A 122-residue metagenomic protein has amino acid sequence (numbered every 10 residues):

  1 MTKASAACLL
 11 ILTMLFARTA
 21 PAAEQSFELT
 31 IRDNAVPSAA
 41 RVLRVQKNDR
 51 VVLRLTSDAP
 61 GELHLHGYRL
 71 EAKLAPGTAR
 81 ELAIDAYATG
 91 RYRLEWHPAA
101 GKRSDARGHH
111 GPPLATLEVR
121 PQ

Functional and structural regions predicted by a protein language model:
M1-C8: Bacterial N-terminal signal peptides that target proteins for export
A17-T19: N-terminal signal peptide c-region/cleavage motif recognized by signal peptidases
A23, E28-L29, L74-Q122: Extracellular/periplasmic metallocenter environments
A23-R50: N-terminal edge beta-strand
D33-V42, L65-Y68, G77-L82: N-terminal post-signal-peptidase region of extra-cytosolic proteins
R41-A59, A79-A88, Y92-R93: Beta-strand cores of secreted/periplasmic/IMS beta-sandwich domains, seen most often in copper-related folds
E62-H64, E95: Beta-strand signatures of extracellular beta-sandwich domains
